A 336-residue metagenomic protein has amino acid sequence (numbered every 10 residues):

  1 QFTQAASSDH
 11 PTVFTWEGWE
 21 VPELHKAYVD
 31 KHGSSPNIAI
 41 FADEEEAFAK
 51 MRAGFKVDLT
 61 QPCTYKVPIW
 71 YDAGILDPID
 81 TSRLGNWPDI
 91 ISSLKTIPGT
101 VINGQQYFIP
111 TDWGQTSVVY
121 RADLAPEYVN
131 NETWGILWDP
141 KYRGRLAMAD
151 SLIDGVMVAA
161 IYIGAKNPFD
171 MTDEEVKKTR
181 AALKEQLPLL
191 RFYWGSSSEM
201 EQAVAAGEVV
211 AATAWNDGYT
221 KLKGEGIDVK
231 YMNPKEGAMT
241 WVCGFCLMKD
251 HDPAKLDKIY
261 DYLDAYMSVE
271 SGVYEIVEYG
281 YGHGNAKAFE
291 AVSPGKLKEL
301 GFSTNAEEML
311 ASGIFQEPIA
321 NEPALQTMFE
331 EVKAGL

Functional and structural regions predicted by a protein language model:
F2-I69: Early extracytoplasmic/lumenal segment of secretory-pathway proteins
W19, K56, Q61-Q202: Extracytoplasmic ligand-binding site segments that recognize negatively charged/polar headgroups
K66-Y71, T213-D228: A ligand-binding cleft/hinge motif common to bilobed small-molecule-binding domains
D77-P88, F108, I227-M239, D250: Short beta-strand->loop
V119-L124, A160-G164, V242-K255, Y274-E278: A bilobed periplasmic-binding-protein/Venus flytrap-type ligand-binding module shared by bacterial periplasmic
V176-Q186, E225-K249: Periplasmic-binding protein-like
M248-G313: Mature extracytoplasmic/periplasmic domains
A306-L336: Conserved C-terminal helix/tail region of periplasmic/extracytoplasmic solute-binding proteins
